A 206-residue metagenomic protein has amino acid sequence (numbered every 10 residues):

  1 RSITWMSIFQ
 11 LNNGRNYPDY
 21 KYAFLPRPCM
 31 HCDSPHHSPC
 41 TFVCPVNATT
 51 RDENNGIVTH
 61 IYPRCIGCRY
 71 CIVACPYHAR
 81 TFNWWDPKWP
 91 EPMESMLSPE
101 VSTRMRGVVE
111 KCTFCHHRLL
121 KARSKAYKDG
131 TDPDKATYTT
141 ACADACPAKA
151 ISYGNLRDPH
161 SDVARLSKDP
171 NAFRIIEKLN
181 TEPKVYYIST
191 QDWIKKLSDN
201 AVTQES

Functional and structural regions predicted by a protein language model:
R1-S206: Non-ligating segments of multi-cofactor redox enzymes
